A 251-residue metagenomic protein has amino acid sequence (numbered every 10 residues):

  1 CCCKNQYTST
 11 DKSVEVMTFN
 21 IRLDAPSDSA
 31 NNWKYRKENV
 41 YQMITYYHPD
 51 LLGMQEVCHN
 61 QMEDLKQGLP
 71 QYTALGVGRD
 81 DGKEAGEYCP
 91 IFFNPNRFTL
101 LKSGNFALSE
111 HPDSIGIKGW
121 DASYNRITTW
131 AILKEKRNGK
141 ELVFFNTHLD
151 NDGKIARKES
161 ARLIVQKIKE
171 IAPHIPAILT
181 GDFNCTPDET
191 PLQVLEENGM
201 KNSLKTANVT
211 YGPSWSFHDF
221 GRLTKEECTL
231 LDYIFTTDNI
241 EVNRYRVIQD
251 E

Functional and structural regions predicted by a protein language model:
C2-G68, R79-E87, N105, R162: N-terminal, active-site-proximal structural segment of metallo-dependent hydrolase catalytic domains
T8-D11, T45-Y46, G82-A85, D121-N125 (+4 more regions): Extracellular/periplasmic catalytic domains that process cell-envelope and extracellular macromolecules
K12-M17, P70, G86-Y88, N125-T129 (+5 more regions): Residues that flank catalytic or metal-binding motifs in active/ligand-binding sites
E15-I21, V40-L65, F92, A131 (+4 more regions): Active-site beta-strand/loop signature of hydrolases that rely on acidic residues for catalysis
L23-N31, L101, K154, Y211-S214: Short, solvent-exposed loop/turn elements at domain surfaces
A25-D28, P112-W120, T147-K154: Surface-exposed cleft-lining segments at the edges of enzyme active sites
L51-E141, F145, R246-V247: Structured beta-strand-rich core segments of catalytic domains in phosphoester-bond hydrolases
I155, E159, Q166-A177, C185-E251: Metal-dependent phosphoester-hydrolase catalytic domains
